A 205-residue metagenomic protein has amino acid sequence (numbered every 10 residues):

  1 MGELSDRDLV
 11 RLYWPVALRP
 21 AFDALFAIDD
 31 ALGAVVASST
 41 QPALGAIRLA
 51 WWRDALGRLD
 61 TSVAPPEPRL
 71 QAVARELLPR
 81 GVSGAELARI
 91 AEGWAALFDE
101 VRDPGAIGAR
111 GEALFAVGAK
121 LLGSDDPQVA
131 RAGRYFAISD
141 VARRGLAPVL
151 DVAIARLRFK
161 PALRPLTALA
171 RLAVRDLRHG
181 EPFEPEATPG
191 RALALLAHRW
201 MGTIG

Functional and structural regions predicted by a protein language model:
M1-W51, S62-A72, A85-G93, I107-G205: Catalytic cores of Mg2+-dependent Asp-rich isoprenoid enzymes
L56-T61, G81-V82, F98, L122: Short alpha-helix boundary/capping elements
Q71-R80: Active-site substrate-recognition loop segments, prototypically the cytochrome P450 B′-helix/B-C loop
D99-G108: Helix-hairpin-helix/helix-loop-helix acidic hairpins
